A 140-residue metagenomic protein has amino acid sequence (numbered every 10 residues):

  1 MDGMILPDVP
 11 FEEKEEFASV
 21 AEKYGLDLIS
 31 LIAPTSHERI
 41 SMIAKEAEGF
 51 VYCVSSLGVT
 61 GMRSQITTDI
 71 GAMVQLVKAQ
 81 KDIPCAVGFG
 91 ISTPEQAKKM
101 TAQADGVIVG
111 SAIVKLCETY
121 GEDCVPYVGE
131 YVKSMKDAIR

Functional and structural regions predicted by a protein language model:
M1, E48, D82, A104-D105: A structural motif
M1-L6, K133, I139: Active-site beta->alpha loop and helix N-cap motifs at the rims of alpha/beta catalytic domains
M4-L6, L28-L31, V51-C53, C85-F89 (+1 more regions): Hydrophobic faces of well-ordered beta-strands that scaffold small-molecule active sites in alpha/beta enzyme cores
I5-K23, S36-M42, G61-Q75, P94-A97 (+1 more regions): Active-site-adjacent beta->alpha loops and helix N-cap segments on the catalytic face of soluble alpha/beta enzymes
L26-G61: Histidine/lysine/aspartate-rich catalytic loop segments that bind and position anionic ligands
T35-K45, V87, I91-V107: Catalytic cores of alpha/beta
I43, V77, M100, G110 (+1 more regions): Conserved, mostly hydrophobic/aromatic
V109-K115: Helical hairpin unit composed of two closely spaced alpha helices linked by a short loop
